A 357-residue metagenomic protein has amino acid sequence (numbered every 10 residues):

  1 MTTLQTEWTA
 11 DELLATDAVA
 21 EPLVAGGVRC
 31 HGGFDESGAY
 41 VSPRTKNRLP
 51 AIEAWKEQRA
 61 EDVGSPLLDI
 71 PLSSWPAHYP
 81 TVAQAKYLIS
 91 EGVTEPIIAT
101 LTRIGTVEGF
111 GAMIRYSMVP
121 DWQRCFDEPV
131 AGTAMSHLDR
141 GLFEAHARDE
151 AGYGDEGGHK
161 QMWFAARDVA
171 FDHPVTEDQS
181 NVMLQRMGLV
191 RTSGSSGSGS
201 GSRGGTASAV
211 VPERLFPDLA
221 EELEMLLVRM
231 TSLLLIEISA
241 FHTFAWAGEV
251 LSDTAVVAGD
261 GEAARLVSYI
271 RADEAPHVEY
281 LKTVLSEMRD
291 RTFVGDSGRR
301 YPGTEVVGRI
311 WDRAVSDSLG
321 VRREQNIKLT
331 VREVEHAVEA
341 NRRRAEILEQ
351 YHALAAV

Functional and structural regions predicted by a protein language model:
M1-V357: Non-heme di-metal
